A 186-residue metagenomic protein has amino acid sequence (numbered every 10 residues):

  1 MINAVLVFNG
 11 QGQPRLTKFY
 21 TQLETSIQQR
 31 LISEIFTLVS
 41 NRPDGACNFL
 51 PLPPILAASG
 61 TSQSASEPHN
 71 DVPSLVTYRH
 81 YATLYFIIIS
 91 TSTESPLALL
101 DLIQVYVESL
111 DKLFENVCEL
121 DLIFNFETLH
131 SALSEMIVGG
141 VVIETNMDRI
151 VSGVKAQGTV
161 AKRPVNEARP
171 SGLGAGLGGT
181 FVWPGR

Functional and structural regions predicted by a protein language model:
M1-R186: Acidic, low-complexity cytosolic segments
